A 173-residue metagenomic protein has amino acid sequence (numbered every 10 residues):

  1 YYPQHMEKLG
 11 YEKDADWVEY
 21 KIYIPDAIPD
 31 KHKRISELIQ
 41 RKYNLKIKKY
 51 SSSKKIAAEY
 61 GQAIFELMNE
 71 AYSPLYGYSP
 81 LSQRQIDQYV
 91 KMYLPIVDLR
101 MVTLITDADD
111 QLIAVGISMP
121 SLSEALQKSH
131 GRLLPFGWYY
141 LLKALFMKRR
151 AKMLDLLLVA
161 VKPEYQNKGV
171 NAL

Functional and structural regions predicted by a protein language model:
Y1-S51: Acyl-donor-binding surface of acyltransferase catalytic domains
Y23-I28, A108-D110, E164: Short loop segments at secondary-structure junctions
D30, L126-K128, Q166: Short acidic, gly/pro-rich beta-turn/loop elements at beta-sheet edges and active-site/ligand-binding grooves
K49-V161: A conserved beta-strand-loop-helix scaffold within acyl/acetyltransferase catalytic domains
Y165-L173: Conserved acetyl-CoA pyrophosphate-binding loop and the N-cap/start of the following alpha-helix in GNAT-like
